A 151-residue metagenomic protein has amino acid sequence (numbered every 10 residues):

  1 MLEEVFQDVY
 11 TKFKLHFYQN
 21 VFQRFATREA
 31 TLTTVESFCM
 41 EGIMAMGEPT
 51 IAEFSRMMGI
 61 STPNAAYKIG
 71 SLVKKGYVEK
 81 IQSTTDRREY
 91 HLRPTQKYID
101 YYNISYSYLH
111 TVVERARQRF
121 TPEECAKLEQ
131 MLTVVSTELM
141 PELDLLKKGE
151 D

Functional and structural regions predicted by a protein language model:
M1, E123-D151: C-terminal regulatory/oligomerization modules of transcriptional regulators
M1-A30: N-terminal leader segment of winged-helix/HTH proteins
T11, L15, Q19, S37 (+9 more regions): Generic detection of well-ordered alpha-helical segments
Q19-S61: N-terminal helix-turn-helix DNA-binding core of bacterial DNA-binding proteins
V21-A26, R117, C125, D144-K147: Short, flexible helix-adjacent loops and helix caps
I51, I69-G70: Short, hydrophobic-biased segments on the C-terminal half of alpha helices that form "recognition helices"
G70-K127: Charged, amphipathic alpha-helical coiled-coil/dimerization segments
